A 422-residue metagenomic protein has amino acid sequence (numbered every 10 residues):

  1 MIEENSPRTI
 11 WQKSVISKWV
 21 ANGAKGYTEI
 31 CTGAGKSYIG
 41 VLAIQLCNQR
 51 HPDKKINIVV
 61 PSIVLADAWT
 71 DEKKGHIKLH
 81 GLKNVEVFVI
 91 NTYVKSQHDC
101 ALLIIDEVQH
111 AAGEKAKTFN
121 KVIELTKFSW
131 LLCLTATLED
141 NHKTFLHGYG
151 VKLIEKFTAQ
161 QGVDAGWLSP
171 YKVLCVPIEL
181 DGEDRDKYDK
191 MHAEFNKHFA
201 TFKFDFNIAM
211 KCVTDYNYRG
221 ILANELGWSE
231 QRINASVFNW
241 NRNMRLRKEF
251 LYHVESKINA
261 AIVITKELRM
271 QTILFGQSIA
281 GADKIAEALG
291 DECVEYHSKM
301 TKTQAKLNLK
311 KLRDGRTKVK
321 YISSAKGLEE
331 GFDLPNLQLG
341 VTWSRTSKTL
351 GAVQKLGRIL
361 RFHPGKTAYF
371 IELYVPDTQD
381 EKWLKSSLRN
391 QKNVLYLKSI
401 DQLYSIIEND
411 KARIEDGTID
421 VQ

Functional and structural regions predicted by a protein language model:
M1-E29: Conserved pre-motif I regulatory segment
G23-A43, F275: Walker A/P-loop
I63-D99: Inter-Walker segment of RecA-like/P-loop motor cores
D67, I273-F275, A280-E329, G351: Conserved helicase ATPase core of P-loop NTP-dependent helicases/translocases
C100-I104, S323-S324, E330-T346, G351-A352 (+1 more regions): A short beta-strand element within the Helicase C-terminal
G113-Y171: Post-DEXD/H (motif II) to motif III coupling segment of the RecA-like Helicase ATP-binding lobe
E183, K187-N196, R245-A288: Conserved interdomain hinge at the start of the Helicase C-terminal
R358-S387: Conserved segment of the helicase C-terminal RecA-like domain
